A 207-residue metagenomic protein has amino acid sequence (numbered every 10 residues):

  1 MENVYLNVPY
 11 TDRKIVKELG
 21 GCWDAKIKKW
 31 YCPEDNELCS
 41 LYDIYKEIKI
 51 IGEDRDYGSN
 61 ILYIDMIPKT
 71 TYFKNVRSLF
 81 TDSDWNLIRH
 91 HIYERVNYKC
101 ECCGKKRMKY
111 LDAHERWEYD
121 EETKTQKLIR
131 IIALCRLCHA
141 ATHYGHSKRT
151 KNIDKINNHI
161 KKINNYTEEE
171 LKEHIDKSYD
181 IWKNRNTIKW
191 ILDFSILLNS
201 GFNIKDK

Functional and structural regions predicted by a protein language model:
M1-I51: Accessory DNA-engaging acidic/polar modules
P9, G58, K99: Polyanion-binding interface signature
K26, D35-L87, K105-R107, K151-K207: A boundary/linker detector
W30, S83-W85, W117-E118: Tryptophan-centric aromatic hotspots in well-structured domains and transmembrane helices
D82-D112, C135-L137: Short cysteine-rich loop/turn motifs with clustered Cys
E101-A133, T142-T150: Histidine-centered nuclease catalytic patch
Y119-R136, D154-E170: Short microdomains enriched in Cys/His and/or Lys/Arg
